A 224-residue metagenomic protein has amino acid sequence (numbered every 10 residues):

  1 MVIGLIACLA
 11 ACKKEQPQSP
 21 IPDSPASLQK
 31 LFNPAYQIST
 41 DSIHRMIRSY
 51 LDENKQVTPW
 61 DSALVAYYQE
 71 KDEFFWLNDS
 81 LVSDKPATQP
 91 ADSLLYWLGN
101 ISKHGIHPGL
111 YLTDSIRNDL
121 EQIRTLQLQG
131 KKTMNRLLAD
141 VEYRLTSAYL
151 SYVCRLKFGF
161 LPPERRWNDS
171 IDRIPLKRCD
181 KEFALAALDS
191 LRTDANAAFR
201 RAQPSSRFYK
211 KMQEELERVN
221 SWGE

Functional and structural regions predicted by a protein language model:
M1-I3: Sec-dependent signal peptide recognition, specifically the positively charged N-region followed immediately by
C8-A11: C-terminal motif of bacterial Sec signal peptides marking the signal peptidase cleavage site
K13-E224: Auxiliary tRNA-acceptor-end handling modules of aminoacyl-tRNA synthetases
